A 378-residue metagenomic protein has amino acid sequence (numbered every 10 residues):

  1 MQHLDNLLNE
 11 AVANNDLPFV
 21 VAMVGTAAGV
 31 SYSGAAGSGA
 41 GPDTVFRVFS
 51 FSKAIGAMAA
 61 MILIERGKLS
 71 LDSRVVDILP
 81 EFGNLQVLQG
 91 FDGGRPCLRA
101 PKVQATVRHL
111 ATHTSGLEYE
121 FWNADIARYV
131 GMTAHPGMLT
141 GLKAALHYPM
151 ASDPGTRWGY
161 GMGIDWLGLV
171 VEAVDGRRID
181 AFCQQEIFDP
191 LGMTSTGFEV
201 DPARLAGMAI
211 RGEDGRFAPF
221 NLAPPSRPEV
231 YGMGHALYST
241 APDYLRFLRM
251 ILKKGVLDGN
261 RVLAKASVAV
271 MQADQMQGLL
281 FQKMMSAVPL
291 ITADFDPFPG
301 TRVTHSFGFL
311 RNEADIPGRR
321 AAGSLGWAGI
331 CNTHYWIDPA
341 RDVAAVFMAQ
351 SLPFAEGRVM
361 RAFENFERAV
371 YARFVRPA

Functional and structural regions predicted by a protein language model:
M1-F49, K68-S70, N84-D92, P96 (+2 more regions): Short, conserved catalytic-motif segment at the N-terminal edge
L4, V48-S52, G56, G163 (+3 more regions): Hydrophobic (often cysteine-bearing) scaffold residues that line and stabilize catalytic clefts of nucleotide/cofactor
D5-N9, A22, A28, R47-V75 (+3 more regions): Active-site SXXK
V12, I64-E65, L146, L252: Alpha-helix C-terminal capping/helix-coil junction sites
G29-V30, D77-A322: Short, surface-exposed loop or secondary-structure junction motifs that flank catalytic or metal-binding residues
S31-G34, Y335-W336, D342-S351: Short, well-ordered beta-strand elements
E229-L237, S324-W336, Q350-A355: Glycine-rich phosphate/pyrophosphate-binding beta-alpha loops
S351-A378: Generic C-terminus detector
